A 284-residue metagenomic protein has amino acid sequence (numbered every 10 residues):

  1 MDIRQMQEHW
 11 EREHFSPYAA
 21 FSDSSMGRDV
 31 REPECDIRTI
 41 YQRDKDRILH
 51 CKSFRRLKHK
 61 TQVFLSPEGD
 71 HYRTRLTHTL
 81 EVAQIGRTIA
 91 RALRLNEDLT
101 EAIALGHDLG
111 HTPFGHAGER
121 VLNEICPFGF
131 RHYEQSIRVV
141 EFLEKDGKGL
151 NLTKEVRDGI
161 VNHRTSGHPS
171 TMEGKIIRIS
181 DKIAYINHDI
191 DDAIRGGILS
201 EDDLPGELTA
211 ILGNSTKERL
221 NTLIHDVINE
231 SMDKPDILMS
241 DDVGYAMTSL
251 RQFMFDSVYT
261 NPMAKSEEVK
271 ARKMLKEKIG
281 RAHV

Functional and structural regions predicted by a protein language model:
M1-T79, A83-I89, N96-E97, G129-R281: Histidine-centered, transition-metal-coordinating active-site segments
A92-L93, G110: Alpha-helix boundary/capping segments in eukaryotic regulatory proteins
L99, I103, D108-D146: A generic, well-ordered mixed alpha/beta core segment in the N-terminal half of proteins
